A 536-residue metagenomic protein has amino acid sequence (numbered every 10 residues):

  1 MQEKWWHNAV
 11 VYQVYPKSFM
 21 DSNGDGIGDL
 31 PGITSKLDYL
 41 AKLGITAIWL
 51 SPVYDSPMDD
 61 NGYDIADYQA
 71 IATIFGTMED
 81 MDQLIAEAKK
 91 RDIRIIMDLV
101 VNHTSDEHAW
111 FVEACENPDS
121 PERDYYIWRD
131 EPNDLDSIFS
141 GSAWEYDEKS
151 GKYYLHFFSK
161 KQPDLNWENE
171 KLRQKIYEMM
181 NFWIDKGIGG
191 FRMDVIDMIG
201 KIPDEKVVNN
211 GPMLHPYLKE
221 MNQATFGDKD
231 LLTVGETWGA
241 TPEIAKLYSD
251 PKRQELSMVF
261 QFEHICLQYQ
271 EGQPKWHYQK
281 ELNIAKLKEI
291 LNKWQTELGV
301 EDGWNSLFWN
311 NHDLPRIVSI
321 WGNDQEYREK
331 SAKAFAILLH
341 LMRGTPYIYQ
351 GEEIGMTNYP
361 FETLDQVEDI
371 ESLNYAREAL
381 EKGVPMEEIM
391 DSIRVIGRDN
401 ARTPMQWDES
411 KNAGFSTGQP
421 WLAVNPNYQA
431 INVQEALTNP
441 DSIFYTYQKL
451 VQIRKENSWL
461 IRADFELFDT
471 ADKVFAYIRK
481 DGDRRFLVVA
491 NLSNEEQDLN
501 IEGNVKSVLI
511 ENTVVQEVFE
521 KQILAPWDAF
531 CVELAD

Functional and structural regions predicted by a protein language model:
Q2-Y177, N181, D185, I196-R253 (+1 more regions): Acidic/aromatic-lined carbohydrate-recognition and catalytic surfaces of CAZymes acting on diverse glycans
W5-W6, T225, L232, G239 (+7 more regions): Loop/helix patches that line or flank the sugar-binding groove of alpha-linked glycan CAZymes
S56-D60, H103-W110, I199-I202, T241-A245 (+5 more regions): Short catalytic/ligand-binding loop motif for oxyanion handling, primarily in non-cytosolic enzymes, centered on
W183-M193, N305: Active-site regions of oxyanion-processing enzymes, predominantly non-cytosolic
I202-P203, W304-Q325: Active-site clefts of carbohydrate-active enzymes
E496-V514: Beta-strand-rich binding/interaction modules
F519-D536: C-terminal beta-strand-rich structural cap/linker in extracellular carbohydrate-active enzymes
